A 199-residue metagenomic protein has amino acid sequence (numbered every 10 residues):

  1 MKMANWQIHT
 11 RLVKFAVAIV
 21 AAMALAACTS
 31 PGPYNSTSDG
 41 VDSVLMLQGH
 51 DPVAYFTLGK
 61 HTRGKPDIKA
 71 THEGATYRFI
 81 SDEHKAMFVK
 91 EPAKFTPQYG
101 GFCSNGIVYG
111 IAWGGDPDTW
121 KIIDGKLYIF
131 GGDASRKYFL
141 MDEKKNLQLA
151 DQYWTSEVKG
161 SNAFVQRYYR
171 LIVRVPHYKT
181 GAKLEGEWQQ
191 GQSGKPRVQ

Functional and structural regions predicted by a protein language model:
K2-V17: Bacterial N-terminal signal peptides that target proteins for export
M3, C28, S81-D82, P92: Short, solvent-exposed linear motifs at loop/edge-of-secondary-structure regions
A16-A26: Bacterial N-terminal signal peptides
C28-E73, K94-Q199: Intrinsically disordered, low-complexity terminal tails and linkers in eukaryotic proteins, enriched in charged/polar
K69-S81, M87: Beta-strand cores of secreted/periplasmic/IMS beta-sandwich domains, seen most often in copper-related folds
E83-H84, A134: Acidic glycine-/aspartate-rich tracts in secreted/extracellular proteins
